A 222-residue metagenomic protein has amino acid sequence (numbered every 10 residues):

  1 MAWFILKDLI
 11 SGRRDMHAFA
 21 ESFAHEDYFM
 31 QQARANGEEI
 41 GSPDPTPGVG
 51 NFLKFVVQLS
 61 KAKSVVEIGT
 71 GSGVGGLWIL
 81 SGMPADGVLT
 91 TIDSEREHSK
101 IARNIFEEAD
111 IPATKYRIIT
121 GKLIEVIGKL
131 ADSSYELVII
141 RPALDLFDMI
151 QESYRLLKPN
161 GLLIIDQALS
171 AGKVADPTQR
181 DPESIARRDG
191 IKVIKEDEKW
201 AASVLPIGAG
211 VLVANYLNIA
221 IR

Functional and structural regions predicted by a protein language model:
M1-L137, L144-I164, A168-R222: A short alpha-helical cap/connector motif
